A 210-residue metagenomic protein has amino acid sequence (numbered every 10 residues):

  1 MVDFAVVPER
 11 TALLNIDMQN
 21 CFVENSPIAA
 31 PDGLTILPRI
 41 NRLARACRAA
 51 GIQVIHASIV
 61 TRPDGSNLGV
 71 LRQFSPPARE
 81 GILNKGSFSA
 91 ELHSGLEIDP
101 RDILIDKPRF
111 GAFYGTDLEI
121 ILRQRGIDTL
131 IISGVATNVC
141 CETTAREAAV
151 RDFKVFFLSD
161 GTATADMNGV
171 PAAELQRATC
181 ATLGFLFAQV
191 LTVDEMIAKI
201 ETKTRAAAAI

Functional and structural regions predicted by a protein language model:
M1-A12, P38-A50, S75-I210: Active-site-adjacent betaalpha module
A12-Q19: Acidic-leg catalytic submotif of subtilisin-like serine proteases
N15, I52-D64, L158: Short beta-strand segments at enzyme active-site cores
N20-N25: Short acidic, Gly/Ser-rich segments with clustered Asp/Glu that frequently serve as metal-coordination loops in enzyme
S26-G33: Short glycine-enriched, charge-decorated loop/helix-capping segments at active-site entrances that position
N67-Q73: Short, flexible, mixed-charge acidic loops at enzyme active sites
